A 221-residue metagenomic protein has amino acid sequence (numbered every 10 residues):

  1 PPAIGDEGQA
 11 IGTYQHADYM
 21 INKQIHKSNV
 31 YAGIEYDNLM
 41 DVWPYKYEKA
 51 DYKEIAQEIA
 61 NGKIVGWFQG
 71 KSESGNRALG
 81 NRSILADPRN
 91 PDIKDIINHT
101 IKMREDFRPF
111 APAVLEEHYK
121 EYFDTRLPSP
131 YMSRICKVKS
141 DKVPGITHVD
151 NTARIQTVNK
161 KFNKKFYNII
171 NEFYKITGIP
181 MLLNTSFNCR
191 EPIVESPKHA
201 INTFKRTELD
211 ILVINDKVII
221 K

Functional and structural regions predicted by a protein language model:
P1-K221: Flexible beta->alpha loop and helix N-cap segments adjacent to enzyme active/binding sites
